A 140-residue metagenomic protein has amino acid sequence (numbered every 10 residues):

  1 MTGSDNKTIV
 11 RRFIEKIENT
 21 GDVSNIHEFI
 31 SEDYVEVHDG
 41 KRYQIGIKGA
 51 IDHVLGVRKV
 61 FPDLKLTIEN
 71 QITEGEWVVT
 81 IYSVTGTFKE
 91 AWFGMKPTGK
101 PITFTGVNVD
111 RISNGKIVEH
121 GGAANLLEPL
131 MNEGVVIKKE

Functional and structural regions predicted by a protein language model:
M1-E140: C-terminal and inter-domain tail/linker signature
